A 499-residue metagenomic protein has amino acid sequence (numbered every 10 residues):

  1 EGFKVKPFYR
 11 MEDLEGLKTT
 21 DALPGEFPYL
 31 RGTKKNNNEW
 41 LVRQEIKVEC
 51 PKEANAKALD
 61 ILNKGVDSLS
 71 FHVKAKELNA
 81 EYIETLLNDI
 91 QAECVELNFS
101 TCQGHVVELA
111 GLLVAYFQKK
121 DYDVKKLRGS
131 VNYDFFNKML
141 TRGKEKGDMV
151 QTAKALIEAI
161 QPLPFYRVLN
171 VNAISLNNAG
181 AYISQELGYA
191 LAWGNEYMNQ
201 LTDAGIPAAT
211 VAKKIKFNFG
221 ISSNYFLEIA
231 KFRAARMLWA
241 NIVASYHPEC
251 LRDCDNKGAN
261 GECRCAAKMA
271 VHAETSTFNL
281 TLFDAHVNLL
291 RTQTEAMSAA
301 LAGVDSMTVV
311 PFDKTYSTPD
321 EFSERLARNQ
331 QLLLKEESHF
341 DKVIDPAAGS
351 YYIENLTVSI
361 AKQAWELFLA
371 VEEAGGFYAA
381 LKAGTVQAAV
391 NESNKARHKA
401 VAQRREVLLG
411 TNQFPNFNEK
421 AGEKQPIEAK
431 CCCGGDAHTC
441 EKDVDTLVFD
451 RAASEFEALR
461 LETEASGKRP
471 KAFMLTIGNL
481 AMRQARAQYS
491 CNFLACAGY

Functional and structural regions predicted by a protein language model:
E1, N132-F136, N172-N178, K213-S222 (+4 more regions): A glycine-rich phosphate-binding loop feature that marks nucleotide/adenosyl-phosphate handling sites
E1-E228, E249-N260, C265, M269-H272 (+6 more regions): Catalytic alpha/beta active-site cores
E1-L30, D305, D341, Q363-A472 (+1 more regions): Intrinsic disorder at enzyme termini
F3-P7, A58-L69, V287-D313, A348-Y352 (+6 more regions): Conserved phosphate/anionic-ligand binding catalytic regions in large, soluble enzymes, centered on
Q161-Q200, L290-F368: Mobile "lid/hinge" segments at catalytic clefts and subdomain interfaces of large enzymes
A181-L187, S222-A234, S276-L289, S317-A327 (+3 more regions): Short glycine/threonine-rich loop-to-helix capping motif typified by GTGT followed within a few residues by an Asp-Pro
E228, F232-L238, I242, A273 (+4 more regions): Extended, hydrophobic alpha-helical segments in both membrane/secreted and soluble proteins
E336, E462-Y499: Generic long, charged, amphipathic alpha-helical segments
